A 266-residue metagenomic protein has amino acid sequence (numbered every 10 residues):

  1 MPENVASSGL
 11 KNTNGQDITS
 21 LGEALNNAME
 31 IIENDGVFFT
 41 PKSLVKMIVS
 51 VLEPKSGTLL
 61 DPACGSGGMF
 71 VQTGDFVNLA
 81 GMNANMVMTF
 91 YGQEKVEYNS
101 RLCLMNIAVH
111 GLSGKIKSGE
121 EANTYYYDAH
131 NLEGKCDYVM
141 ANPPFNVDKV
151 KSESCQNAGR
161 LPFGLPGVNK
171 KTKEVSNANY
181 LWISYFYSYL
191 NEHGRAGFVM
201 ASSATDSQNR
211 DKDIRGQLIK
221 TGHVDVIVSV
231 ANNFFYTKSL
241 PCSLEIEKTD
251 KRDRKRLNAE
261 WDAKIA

Functional and structural regions predicted by a protein language model:
M1-S43, M47-S50, K115-S118, N123-Y126 (+3 more regions): Non-catalytic, mostly N-terminal accessory regions of nucleic-acid modification and defense proteins
E3-A6, N26-N27, V37, G81 (+4 more regions): A generic structural signal for ordered alpha-helices
N4-Q16, P54-V71, L218-K251: Unusually extended, aromatic-enriched hydrophobic runs near protein termini
S7, T13, S20, N34 (+4 more regions): Intrinsically disordered, low-complexity segments enriched in small/polar residues
G22-L25, V49, L104, Y187 (+2 more regions): Residue-level recognition of well-ordered secondary-structure positions
D35-A141, N146-D148, E153-N157, M200-S203 (+1 more regions): Conserved S-adenosyl-L-methionine
E133-A266: A conserved structural/catalytic subdomain of Rossmann-like adenosyl-cofactor enzymes
